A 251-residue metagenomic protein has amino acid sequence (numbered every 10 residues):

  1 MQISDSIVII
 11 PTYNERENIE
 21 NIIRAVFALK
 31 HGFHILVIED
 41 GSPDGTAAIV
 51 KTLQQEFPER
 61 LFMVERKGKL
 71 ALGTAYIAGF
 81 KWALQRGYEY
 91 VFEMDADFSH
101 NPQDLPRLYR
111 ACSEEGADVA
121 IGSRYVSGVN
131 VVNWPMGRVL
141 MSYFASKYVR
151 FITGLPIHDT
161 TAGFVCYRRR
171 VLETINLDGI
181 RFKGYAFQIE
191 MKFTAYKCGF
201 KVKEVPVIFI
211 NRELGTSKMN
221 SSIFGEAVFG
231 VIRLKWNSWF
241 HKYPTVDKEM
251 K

Functional and structural regions predicted by a protein language model:
M1-A25: N-proximal low-complexity "stem/linker" segments adjacent to membrane-targeting elements
M1-S6, I152-L155, L177-K251: Hydrophobic helical membrane-anchoring modules
I10, G32-S42, V64-E65, M94: Short beta-strand/loop segment that forms part of the nucleotide-sugar
E17-N21, D44-L53: Acidic helix N-cap motif at the loop->helix transition within catalytic regions of sugar-transfer enzymes
R24-F33: Short, acidic, metal-binding catalytic loop of nucleotide-sugar glycosyltransferases
V26, G79, D97, R168 (+3 more regions): Residue-level signature of catalytic and energy-coupling elements of molecular machines, predominantly ATP/GTP-dependent
E39-A48, F98: A conserved acidic beta->alpha catalytic loop
V64-Q85, Y90, P102-Y185, R212-F229: Acceptor/aglycone-binding surface of glycosyltransferases and processive sugar-polymer synthases
